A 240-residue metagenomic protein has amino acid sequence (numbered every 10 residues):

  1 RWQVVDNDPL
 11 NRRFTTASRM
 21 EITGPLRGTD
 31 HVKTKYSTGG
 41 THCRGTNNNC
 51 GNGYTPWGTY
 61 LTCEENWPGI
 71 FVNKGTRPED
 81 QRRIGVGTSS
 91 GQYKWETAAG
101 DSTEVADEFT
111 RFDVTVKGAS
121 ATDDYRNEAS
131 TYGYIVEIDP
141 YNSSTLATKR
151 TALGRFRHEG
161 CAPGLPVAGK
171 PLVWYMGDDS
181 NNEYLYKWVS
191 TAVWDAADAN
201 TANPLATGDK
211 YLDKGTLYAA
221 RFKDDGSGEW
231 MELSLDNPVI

Functional and structural regions predicted by a protein language model:
R1-I240: Conserved small-residue
